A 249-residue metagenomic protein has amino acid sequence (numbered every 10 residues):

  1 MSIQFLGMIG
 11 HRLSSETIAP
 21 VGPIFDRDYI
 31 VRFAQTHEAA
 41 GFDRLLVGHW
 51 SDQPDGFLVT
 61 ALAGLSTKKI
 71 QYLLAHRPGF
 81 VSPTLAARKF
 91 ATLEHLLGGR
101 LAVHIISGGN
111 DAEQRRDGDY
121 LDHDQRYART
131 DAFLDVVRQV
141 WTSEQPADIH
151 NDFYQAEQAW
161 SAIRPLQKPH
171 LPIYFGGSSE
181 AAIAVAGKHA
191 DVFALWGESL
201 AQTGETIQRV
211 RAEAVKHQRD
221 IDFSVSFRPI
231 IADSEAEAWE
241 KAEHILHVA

Functional and structural regions predicted by a protein language model:
M1-K69, L166-L171: N-terminal beta1-alpha1-beta2 module of alpha/beta enzyme domains
S2-P23, V81-I149, G197-Q208, D220-D222 (+2 more regions): Flexible, glycine-rich active-site loops centered on histidine and acidic residues that chelate a metal or position
I3-I9, L45-V47, Q71-H76, L101-I105 (+3 more regions): Hydrophobic faces of well-ordered beta-strands that scaffold small-molecule active sites in alpha/beta enzyme cores
H37, G41, A63, L93 (+6 more regions): Conserved, mostly hydrophobic/aromatic
A39-F42, G98, A190-D191: A structural motif
P54-V59, S199-E213: Active-site-adjacent beta->alpha loops and helix N-cap segments on the catalytic face of soluble alpha/beta enzymes
G56-R77, R129-V136, A212-R219: Alpha-helix-loop-beta-strand connector modules within alpha/beta enzyme cores
S179-Q202: Long hydrophobic segments that form regular secondary structure
